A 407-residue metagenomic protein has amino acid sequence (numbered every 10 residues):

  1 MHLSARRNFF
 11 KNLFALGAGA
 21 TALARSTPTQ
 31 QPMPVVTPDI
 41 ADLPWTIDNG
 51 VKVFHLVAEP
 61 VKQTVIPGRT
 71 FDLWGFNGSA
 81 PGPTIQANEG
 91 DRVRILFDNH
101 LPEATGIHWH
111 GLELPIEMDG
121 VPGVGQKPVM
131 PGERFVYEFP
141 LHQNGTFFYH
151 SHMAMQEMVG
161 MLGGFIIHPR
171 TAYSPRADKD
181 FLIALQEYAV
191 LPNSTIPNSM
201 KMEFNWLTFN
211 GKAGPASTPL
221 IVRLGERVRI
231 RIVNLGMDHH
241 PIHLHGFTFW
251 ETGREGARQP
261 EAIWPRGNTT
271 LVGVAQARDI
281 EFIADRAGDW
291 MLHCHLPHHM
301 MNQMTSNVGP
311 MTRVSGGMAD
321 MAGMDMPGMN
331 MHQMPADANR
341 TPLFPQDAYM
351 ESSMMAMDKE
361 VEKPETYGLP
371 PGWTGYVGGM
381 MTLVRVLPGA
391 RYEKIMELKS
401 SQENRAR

Functional and structural regions predicted by a protein language model:
H2, R7-S26: N-terminal export signals
L23-H55: C-terminal segment of N-terminal export signals and the immediately downstream linker at the start of the mature
L43, G82-Q86, A216-I221: Short beta-strand segments of immunoglobulin-like
P44-V61, D180-T195: Predominantly extracellular/luminal regions of secreted and cell-surface proteins, especially disulfide-bonded
V53-I167, S199-M200, F204-W206, D238-G273 (+1 more regions): Histidine- and aromatic-enriched segments that form or immediately flank copper-ligand environments
E117-P122, H239-R407: Active-site pocket scaffolds in enzymes
F165-P169, V386-P388: Interdomain boundary/hinge segments at the C-termini of tandem beta-sandwich modules
K179-L224: Acidic-aromatic/histidine active-site loop/patch
